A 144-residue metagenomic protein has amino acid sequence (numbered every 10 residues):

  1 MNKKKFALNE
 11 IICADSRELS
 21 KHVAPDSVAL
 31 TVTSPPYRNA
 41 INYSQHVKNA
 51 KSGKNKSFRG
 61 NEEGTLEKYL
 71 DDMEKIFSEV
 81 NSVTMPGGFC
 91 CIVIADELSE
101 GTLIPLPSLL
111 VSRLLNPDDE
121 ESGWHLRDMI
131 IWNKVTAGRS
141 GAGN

Functional and structural regions predicted by a protein language model:
M1-N144: Core catalytic lobe of class I
